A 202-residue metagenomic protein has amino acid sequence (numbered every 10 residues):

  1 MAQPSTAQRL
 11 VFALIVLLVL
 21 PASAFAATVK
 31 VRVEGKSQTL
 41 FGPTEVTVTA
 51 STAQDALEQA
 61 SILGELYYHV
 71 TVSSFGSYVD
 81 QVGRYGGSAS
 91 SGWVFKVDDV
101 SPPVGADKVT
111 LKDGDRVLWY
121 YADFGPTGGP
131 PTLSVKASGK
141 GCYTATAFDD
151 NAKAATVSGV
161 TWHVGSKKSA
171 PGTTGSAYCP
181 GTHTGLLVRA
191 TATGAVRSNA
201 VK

Functional and structural regions predicted by a protein language model:
M1-F12: Bacterial N-terminal signal peptides that target proteins for export
T6, L17-V19, T49: Generic alpha-helix initiation/capping and coil-helix boundary signal
V11-P21: Bacterial N-terminal signal peptides
S23-K202: Ubiquitin-like/PB1-type beta-grasp interaction modules and other compact soluble beta-rich domains
